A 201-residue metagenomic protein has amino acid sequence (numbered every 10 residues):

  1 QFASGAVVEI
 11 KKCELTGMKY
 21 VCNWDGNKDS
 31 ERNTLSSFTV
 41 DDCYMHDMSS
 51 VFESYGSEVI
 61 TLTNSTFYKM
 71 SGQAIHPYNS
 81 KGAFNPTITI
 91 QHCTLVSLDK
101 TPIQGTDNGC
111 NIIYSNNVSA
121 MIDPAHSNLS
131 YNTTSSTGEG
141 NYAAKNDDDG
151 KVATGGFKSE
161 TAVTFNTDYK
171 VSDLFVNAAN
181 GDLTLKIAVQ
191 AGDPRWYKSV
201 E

Functional and structural regions predicted by a protein language model:
Q1-G181, S199-E201: Extracellular beta-rich repeat passengers
L185-E201: Active-site and glycan-interaction determinants of carbohydrate-active enzymes
